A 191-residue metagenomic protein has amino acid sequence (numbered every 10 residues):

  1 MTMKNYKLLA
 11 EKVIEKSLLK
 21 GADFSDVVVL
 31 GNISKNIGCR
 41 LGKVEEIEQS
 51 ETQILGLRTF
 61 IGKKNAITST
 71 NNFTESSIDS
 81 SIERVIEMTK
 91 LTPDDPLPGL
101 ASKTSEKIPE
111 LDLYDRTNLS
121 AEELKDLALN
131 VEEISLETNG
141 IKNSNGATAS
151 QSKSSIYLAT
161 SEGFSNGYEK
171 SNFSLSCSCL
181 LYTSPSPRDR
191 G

Functional and structural regions predicted by a protein language model:
T2-E15, A22-N36, D79-Y168: Acidic low-complexity segments
G21, G62-K64, S171: Short flexible coil/turn linkers enriched for glycine and charged/polar residues that connect secondary-structure
D26, G56, S176-S178: Conserved beta-strand and immediately adjacent loop positions that scaffold enzyme active sites
L30, R58-F60, L180: A generic structural motif
K35-E87: N-terminal alpha-helical targeting/anchoring segments
Q49, Q53, G167-C177: Acidic/histidine-enriched ion/cofactor-binding microenvironments in catalytic or ligand-binding pockets
I54, S161, D189: Short glycine/serine/threonine-biased micro-segments
Y182-G191: Single conserved hydrophobic/aromatic residue that forms the stacking wall/gate of nucleotide- or nucleobase-binding
